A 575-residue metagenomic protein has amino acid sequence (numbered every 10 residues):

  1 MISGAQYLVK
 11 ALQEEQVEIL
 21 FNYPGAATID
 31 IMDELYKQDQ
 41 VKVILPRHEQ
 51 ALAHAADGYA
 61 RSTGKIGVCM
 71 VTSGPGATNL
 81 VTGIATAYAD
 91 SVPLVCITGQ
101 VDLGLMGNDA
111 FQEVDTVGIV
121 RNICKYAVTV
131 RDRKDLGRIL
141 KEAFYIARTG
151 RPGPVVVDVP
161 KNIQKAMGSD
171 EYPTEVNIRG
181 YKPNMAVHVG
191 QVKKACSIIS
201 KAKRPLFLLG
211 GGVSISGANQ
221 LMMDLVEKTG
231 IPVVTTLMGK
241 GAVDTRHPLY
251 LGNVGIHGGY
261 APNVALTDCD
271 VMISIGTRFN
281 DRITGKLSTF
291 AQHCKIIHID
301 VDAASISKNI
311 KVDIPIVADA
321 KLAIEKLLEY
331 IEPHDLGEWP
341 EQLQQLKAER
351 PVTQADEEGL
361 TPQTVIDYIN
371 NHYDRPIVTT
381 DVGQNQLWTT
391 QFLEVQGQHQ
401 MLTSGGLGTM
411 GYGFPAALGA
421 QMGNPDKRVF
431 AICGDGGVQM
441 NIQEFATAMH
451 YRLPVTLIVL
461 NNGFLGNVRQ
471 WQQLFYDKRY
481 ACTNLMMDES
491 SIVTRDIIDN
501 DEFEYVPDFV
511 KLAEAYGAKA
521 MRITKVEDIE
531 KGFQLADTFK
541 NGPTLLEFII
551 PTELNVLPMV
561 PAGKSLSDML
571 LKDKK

Functional and structural regions predicted by a protein language model:
M1-H334, Y368, V455-L457, F475-C482 (+2 more regions): N-terminal alpha/beta PP-like core and its mobile active-site loop of ThDP/TPP-dependent enzymes
A5-V9, Q13-E18, I31-L35, Q344-A420: Active-site diphosphate/adenylate-binding microenvironment
T28, E49-H54, N385-L387, K525-I529: Short acidic loop-to-helix transition motifs that present clustered carboxylates
I97, M106, F111-Q112, S307-N309 (+3 more regions): Thiamine diphosphate
C124-Y126, N177-R179, Q344-E358, V493-R495: Short glycine/proline- and acidic residue-enriched helix-loop micro-motifs that form flexible lids or anion-recognition
P152-V155, P333-L346, L545: Flexible, glycine/charged-enriched surface loops at secondary-structure junctions
V156, H298, T379, I432-C433: Generic enzyme active-site microenvironment
D158, T379-D381, E547: Short beta-strand segments
